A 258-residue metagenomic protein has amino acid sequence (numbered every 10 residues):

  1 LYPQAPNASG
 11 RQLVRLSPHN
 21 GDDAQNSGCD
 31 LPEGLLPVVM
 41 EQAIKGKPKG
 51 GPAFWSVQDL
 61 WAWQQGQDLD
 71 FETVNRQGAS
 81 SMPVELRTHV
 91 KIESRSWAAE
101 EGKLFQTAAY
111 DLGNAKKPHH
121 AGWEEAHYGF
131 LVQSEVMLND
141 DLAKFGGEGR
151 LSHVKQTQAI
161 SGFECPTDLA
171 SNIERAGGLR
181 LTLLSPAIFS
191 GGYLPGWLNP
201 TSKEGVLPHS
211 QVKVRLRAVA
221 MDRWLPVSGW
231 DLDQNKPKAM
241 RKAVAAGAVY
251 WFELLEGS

Functional and structural regions predicted by a protein language model:
L1-S258: Conserved active-site/ligand-binding neighborhood in enzyme cores
